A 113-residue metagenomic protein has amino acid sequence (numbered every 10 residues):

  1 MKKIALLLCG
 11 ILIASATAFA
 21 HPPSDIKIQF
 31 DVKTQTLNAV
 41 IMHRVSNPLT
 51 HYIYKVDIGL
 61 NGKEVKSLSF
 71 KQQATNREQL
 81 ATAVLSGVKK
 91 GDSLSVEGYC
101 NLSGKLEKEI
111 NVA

Functional and structural regions predicted by a protein language model:
I4-A14: Sec-dependent N-terminal signal peptides
S15-A20: Sec/Tat signal peptide C-region and signal peptidase I cleavage site
H21-I53: Short, surface-exposed binding/anchoring microloops in extracellular/periplasmic proteins
N38, T75-T82: Aromatic sugar-binding surface patches on proteins that engage polysaccharides or sugar-phosphate polymers
K55-G59: Beta-strand signatures of extracellular beta-sandwich domains
K63-A74, N111-V112: Solvent-exposed serine/threonine-rich low-complexity stretches and specific carbohydrate-binding patches
V84-G91: Surface-exposed, short loops/turns at beta-strand junctions within beta-sandwich domains
G98-K108: Short acidic/polar inter-strand loop motif in beta-rich domains
